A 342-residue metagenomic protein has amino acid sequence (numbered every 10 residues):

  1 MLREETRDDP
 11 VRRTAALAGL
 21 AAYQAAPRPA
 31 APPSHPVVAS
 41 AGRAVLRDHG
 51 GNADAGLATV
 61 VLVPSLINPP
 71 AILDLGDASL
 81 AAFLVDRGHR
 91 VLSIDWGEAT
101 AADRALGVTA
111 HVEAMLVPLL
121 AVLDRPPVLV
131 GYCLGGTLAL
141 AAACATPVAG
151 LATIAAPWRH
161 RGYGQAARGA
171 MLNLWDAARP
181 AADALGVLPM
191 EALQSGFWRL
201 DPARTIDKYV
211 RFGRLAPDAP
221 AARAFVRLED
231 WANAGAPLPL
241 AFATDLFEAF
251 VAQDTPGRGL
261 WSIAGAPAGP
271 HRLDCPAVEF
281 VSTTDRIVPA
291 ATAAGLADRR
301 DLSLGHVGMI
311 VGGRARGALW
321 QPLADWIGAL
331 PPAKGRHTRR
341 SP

Functional and structural regions predicted by a protein language model:
M1-L2, D124, L138-L238: Alpha/beta-hydrolase-fold enzymes
A31-T100: Short, surface-exposed "cap/lid" segments of acyl-processing enzymes
A99-L106, E113-P127, L140: Conserved acidic catalytic loop of the alpha/beta-hydrolase fold
V130-A139: Gly/Ala-rich beta-loop-alpha elbow adjacent to hydrolase catalytic centers
L273, E279-V281, D285: Short beta-strand/loop motif that positions the catalytic acidic residue of the alpha/beta-hydrolase fold
R286-T292: Conserved alpha/beta-hydrolase "acid-adjacent" motif
I287, L304-A318: Catalytic histidine-centered segment of alpha/beta-hydrolase-like enzymes
A293-M309: Catalytic histidine neighborhood in serine/cysteine hydrolases with alpha/beta-hydrolase-type architecture
